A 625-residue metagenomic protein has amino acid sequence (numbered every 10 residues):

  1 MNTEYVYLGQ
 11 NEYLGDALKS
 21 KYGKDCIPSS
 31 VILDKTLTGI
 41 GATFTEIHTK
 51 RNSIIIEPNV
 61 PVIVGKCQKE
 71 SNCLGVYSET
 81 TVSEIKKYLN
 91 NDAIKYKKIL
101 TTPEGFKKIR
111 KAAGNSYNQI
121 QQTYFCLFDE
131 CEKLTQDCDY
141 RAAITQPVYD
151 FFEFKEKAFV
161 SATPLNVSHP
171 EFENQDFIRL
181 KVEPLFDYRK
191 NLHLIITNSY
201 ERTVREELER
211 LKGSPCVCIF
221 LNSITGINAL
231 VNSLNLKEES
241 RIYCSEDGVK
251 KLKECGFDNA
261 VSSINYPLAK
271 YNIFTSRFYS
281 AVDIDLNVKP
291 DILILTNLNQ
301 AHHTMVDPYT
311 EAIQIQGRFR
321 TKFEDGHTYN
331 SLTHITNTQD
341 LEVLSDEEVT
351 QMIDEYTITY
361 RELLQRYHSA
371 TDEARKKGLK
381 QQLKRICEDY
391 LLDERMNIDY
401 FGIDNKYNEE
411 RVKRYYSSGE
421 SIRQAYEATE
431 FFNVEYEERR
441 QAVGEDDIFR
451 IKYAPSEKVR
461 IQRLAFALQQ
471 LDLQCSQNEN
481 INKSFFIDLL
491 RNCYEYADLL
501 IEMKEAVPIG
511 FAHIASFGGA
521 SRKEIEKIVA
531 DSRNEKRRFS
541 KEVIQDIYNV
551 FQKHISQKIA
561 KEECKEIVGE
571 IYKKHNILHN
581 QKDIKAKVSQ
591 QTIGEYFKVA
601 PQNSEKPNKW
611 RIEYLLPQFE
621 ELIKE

Functional and structural regions predicted by a protein language model:
T38, A42-T80, E104, N166-S168 (+1 more regions): Conserved Walker A/P-loop ATP-binding site and its immediately adjacent core in helicase/helicase-like ATPase domains
T49, I353-E625: The feature captures the C-terminal accessory region of ATP-dependent helicases and related nucleic-acid translocases
N52-K66, L100-T102, V204-L234: Conserved strand-helix element at the start of the C-terminal RecA-like helicase core
S71-G114, E254-V261: Inter-Walker segment of RecA-like/P-loop motor cores
P103-F106, G114-A158: SF2 helicase catalytic motif II
T163-R210: Interdomain hinge/linker at the junction between the two RecA-like core domains of SF2 helicases
D283-N297: A short beta-strand element within the Helicase C-terminal
N299-T328: Conserved SF2 helicase motif VI
